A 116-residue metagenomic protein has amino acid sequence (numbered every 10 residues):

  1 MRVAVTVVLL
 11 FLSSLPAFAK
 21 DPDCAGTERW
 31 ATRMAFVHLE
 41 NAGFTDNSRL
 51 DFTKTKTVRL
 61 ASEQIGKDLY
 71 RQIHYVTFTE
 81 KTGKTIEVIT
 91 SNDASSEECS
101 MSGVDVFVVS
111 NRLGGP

Functional and structural regions predicted by a protein language model:
V3, V7-F52: N-terminal trafficking/processing presequences and adjacent post-cleavage segments of proteins routed to secretion
F44, K81, V104: Residue-level marker of positions within ordered structural domains that often coincide with functionally constrained
F44, S62, D93-S95: Short beta-turn/strand-loop junction motif enriched in small, turn-promoting residues
S48, E87, E98-C99: Short, solvent-exposed loop/turn elements at domain surfaces
L50-S62: Acidic helix-start/capping segments at beta-turn-to-alpha-helix junctions
A61-S91: Exposed beta-strand-loop-beta-strand "reactive/processing" segments of non-cytosolic proteins
D93-P116: A short, surface-exposed interaction/processing loop segment used at functional sites
